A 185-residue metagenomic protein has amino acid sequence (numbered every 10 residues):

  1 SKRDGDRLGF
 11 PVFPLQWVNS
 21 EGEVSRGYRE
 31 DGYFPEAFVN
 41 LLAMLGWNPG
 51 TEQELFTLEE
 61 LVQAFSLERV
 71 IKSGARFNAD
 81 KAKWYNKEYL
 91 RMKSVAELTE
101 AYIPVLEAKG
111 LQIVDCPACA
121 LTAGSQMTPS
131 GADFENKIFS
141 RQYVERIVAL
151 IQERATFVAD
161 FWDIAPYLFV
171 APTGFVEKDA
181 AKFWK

Functional and structural regions predicted by a protein language model:
S1-Y89, E97-K109: Alpha-helical recognition segments enriched in aromatics with Gly/Pro capping that present substrate-recognition
V95-C119, M127-K185: Small-residue-rich helix-loop
